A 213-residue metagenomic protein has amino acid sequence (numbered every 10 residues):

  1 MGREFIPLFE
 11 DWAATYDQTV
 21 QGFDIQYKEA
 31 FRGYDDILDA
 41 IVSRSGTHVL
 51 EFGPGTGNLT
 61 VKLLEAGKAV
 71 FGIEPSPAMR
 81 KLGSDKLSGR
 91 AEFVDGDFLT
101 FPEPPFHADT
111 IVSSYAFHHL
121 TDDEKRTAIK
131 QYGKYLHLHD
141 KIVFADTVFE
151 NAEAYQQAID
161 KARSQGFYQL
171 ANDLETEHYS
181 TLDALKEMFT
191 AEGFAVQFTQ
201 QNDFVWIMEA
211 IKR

Functional and structural regions predicted by a protein language model:
M1-R44: Conserved class I S-adenosyl-L-methionine
G46-G55: Conserved class I S-adenosyl-L-methionine
T56-T100: Class I SAM-dependent methyltransferase SAM/SAH-binding core
V112: A conserved beta-strand element that flanks and buttresses the S-adenosyl-L-methionine
Y115-A116: Short catalytic micro-motifs in class I SAM-dependent methyltransferases
R126-L138: A short glycine-rich, Lys/Arg-flanked "PGG" loop and its adjoining helix->strand segment in the class I
A145-E192, F198-T199: C-terminal alpha-helical "lid/dimerization" subdomain adjacent to the S-adenosyl-L-methionine
E192-R213: Core SAM-dependent methyltransferase catalytic element
